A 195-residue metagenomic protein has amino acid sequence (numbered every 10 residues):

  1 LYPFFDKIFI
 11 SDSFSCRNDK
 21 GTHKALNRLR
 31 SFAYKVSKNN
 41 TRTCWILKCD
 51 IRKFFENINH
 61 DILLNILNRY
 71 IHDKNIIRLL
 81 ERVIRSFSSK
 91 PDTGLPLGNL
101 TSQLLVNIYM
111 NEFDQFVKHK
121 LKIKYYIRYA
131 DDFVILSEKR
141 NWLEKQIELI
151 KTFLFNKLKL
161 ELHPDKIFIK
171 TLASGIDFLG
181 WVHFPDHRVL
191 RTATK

Functional and structural regions predicted by a protein language model:
Y2-F14: Electropositive, glycine- and tryptophan-enriched low-complexity nucleic-acid-binding patches
F4, F54, D186: Short, acidic Gly/Pro/Ser/Thr-rich loop/turn segments
S11-D12, C16-R17, K24-A130, V134-K157 (+2 more regions): Conserved polymerase palm-domain catalytic core
S15, K20, F184-H187: A generic structural signal for solvent-exposed, polar alpha-helical segments
D177-K195: Active-site and adjacent loop segments of nucleotide-processing enzymes that use two-metal-ion phosphate chemistry
